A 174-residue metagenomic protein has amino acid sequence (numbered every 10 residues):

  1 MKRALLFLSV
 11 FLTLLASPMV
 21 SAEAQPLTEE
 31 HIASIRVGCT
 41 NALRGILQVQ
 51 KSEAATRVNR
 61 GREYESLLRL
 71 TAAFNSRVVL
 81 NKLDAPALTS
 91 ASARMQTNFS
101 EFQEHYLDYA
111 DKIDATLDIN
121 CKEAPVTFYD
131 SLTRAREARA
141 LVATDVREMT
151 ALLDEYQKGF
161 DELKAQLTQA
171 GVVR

Functional and structural regions predicted by a protein language model:
M1-A4: Positively charged n-region of N-terminal signal peptides that target proteins for export
L6-L14: Hydrophobic helical h-region of N-terminal Sec-dependent signal peptides in bacterial secretory/periplasmic proteins
L14-A22: C-terminal segment of classical bacterial N-terminal signal peptides
Q25-Y64, N120-R174: C-terminal amphipathic alpha-helix
K51-D84: Short N-terminal secondary-structure initiator segments
R62, R69, S90-A93, T97-S100 (+6 more regions): Extended, non-transmembrane alpha-helical coiled-coils
F74-F99, H105-K122: Short, solvent-exposed, charged loop/turn and helix-capping segments that join or cap alpha-helices on peripheral
